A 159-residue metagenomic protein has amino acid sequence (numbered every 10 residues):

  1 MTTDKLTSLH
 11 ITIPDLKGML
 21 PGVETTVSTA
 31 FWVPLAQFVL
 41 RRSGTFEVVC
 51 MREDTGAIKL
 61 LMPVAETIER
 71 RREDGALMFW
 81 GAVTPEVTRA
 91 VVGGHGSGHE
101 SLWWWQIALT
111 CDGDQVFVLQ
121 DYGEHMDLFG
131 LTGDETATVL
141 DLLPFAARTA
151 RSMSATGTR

Functional and structural regions predicted by a protein language model:
M1-R159: Structured alpha/beta or helical-core interaction and ligand-binding surfaces enriched in interleaved
